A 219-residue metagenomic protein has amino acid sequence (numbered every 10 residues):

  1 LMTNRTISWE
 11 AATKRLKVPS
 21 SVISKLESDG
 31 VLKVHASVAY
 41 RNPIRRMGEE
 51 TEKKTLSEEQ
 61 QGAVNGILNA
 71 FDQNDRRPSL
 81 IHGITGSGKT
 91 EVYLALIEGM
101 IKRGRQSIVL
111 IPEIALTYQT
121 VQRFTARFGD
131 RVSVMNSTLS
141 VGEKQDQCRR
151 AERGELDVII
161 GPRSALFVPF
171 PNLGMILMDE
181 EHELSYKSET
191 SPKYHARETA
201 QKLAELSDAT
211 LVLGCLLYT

Functional and structural regions predicted by a protein language model:
L1-L217: Accessory, non-ATPase domains that flank or precede helicase/AAA+ motor cores in DNA-metabolism machines
